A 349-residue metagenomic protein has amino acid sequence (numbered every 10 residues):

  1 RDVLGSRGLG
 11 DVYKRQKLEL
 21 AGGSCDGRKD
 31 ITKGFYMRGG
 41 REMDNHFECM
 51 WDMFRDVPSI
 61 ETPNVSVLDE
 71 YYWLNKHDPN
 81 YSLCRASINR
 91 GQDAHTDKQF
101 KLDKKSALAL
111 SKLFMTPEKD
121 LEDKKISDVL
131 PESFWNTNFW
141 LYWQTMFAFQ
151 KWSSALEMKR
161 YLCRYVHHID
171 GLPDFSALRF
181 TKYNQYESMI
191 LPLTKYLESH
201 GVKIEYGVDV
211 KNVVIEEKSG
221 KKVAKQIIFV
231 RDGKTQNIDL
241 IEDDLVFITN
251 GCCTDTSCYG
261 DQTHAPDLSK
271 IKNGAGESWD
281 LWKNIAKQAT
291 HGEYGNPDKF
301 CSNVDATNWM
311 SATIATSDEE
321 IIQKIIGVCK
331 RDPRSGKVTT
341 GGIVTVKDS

Functional and structural regions predicted by a protein language model:
D2-Y13: Single conserved hydrophobic/aromatic residue that forms the stacking wall/gate of nucleotide- or nucleobase-binding
K14-K17, F47, H200, Y206: Conserved beta-strand->loop/alpha-helix structural units within folded catalytic cores of enzymes with alpha/beta
L18-L20, K211-N212, C252-D255: Short, solvent-exposed loop/turn segments at secondary-structure junctions
E19-D52, A109-F114, F134, T145-P173: Glycine-rich active-site loop/strand segments that organize a redox cofactor
C49-D56, Y142, S188-S199: Amphipathic alpha-helical segments that form well-ordered structural scaffolds and often line/cohere around active
S59-H167, R179: Rossmann-like flavin
R164-L245, N250, S269: Helical element adjacent to the flavin cofactor pocket in flavoenzyme catalytic cores
V230-R334: Glycine-rich loop(s) and the adjacent beta-strand/alpha-helix scaffold that form part
